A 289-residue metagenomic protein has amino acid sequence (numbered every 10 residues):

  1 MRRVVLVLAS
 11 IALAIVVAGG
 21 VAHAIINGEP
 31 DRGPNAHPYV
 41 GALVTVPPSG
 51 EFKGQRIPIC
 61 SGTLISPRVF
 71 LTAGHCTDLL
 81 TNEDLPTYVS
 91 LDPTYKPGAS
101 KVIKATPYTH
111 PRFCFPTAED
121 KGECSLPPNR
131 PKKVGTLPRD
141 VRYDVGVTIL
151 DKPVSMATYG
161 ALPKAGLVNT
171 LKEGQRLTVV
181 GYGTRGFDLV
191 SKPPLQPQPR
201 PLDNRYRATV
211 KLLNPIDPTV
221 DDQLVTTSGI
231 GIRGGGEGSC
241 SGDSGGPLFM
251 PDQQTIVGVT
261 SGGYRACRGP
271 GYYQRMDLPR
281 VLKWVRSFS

Functional and structural regions predicted by a protein language model:
M1-A24: Secretory targeting and sorting signals
G20, I25, G33, H37 (+5 more regions): C-terminal subregion of chymotrypsin/trypsin-like serine protease catalytic domains
H23-F52: N-terminal activation segment of mature serine protease catalytic domains
I26-N35, D84-M156, R200, I216: Conserved catalytic-core segment of clan PA serine endopeptidases
A42, P48-P67: A conserved glycine-rich beta-strand in the N-terminal activation segment of trypsin-fold
P48-S49, T77-L79, R185-F187: Short glycine/acidic-enriched loop and turn motifs that connect beta-strands
T77, Y108-P116, V168, T227-R233 (+1 more regions): Short, solvent-exposed aromatic-acidic interface loops
V141-G236, G271-Y272, L278-L282: Chymotrypsin/trypsin-fold serine protease catalytic domain
